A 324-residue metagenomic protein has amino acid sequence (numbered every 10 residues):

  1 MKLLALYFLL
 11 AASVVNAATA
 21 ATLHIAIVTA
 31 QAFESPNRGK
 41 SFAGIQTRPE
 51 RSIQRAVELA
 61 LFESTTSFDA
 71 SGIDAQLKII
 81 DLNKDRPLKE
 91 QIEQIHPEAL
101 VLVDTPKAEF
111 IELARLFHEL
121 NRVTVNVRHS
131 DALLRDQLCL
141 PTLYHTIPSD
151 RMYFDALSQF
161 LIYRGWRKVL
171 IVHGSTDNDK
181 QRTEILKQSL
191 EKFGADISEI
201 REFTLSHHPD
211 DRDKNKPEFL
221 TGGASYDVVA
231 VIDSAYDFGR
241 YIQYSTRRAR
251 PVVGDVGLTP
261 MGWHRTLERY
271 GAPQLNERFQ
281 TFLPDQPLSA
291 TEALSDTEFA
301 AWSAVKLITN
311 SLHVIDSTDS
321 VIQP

Functional and structural regions predicted by a protein language model:
L4-L6, A18-P324: Extracytosolic ligand-binding ectodomains
A11-A17: C-terminal segment of classical bacterial N-terminal signal peptides
